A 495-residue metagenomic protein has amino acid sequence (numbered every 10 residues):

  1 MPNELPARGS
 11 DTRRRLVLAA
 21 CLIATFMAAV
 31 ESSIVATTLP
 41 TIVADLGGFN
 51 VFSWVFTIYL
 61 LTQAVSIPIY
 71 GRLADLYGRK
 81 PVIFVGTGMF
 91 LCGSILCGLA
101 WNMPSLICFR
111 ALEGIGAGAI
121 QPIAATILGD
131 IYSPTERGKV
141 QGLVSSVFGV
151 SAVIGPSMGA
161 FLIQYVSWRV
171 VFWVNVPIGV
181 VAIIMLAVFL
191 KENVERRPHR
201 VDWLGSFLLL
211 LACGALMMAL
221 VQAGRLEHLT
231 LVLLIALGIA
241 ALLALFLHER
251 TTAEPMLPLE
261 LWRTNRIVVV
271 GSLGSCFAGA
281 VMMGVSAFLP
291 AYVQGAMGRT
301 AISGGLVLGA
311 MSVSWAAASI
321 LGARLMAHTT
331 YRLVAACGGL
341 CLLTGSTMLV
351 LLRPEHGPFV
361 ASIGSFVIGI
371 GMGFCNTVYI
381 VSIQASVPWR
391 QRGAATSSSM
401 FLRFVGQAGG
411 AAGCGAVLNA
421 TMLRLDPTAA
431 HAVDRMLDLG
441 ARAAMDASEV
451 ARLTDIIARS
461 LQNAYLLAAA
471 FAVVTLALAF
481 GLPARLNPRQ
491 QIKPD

Functional and structural regions predicted by a protein language model:
P2-V17, I23, R442-D495: Transmembrane-helix exit segments and adjacent C-terminal regions of multi-pass membrane proteins
L18-T37, F56, L229-L234, A253-L425 (+1 more regions): 12-transmembrane solute porter fold
A28, F56-Y59, Q63, F90 (+10 more regions): Structural signature of transmembrane alpha-helices in multi-pass secondary transporters
T38-A64, I302-L306: Extracellular/periplasmic helix-loop-helix junction of adjacent transmembrane segments in MFS-like secondary
I42-V43, L73-A74, M158-V166, L220 (+4 more regions): Interfacial helix-cap and linker-helix signal at transmembrane-aqueous boundaries of multi-pass secondary transporters
V51, E136-L143, Q391-S398: Cytoplasmic loop-to-transmembrane helix junctions
I67-L204, Q222: Helix-loop-helix hairpins in multi-pass membrane proteins, especially solute transporters
Q164-G274, V281-M282, R299-T300, V307: Hydrophobic transmembrane-helix bundles of small-molecule transporters
